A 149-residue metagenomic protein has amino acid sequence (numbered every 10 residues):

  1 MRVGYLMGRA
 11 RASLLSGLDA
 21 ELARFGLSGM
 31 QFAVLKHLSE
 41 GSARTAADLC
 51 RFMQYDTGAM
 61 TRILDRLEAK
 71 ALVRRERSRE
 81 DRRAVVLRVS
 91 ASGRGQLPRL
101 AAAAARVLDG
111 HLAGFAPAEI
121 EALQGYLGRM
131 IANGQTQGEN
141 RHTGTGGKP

Functional and structural regions predicted by a protein language model:
M1-F25, P149: N-terminal leader segment of winged-helix/HTH proteins
M1-Y5, F25-K36, T61: Short alpha-helical elements of helix-turn-helix
G8, K36-E40, A101: Short, locally clustered residues in the helix-turn-helix/winged-helix DNA-binding domain
L15, A43, D65-A132: Charged, amphipathic alpha-helical coiled-coil/dimerization segments
S28-M30, T45, S90: Residues that mark the N-terminal boundary/hinge immediately upstream of a DNA-recognition element
D48-C50: A short acidic, leucine-rich amphipathic alpha-helix
D56: Helix-turn-helix DNA-binding motif, specifically the short coil turn and the N-cap/start of the second
